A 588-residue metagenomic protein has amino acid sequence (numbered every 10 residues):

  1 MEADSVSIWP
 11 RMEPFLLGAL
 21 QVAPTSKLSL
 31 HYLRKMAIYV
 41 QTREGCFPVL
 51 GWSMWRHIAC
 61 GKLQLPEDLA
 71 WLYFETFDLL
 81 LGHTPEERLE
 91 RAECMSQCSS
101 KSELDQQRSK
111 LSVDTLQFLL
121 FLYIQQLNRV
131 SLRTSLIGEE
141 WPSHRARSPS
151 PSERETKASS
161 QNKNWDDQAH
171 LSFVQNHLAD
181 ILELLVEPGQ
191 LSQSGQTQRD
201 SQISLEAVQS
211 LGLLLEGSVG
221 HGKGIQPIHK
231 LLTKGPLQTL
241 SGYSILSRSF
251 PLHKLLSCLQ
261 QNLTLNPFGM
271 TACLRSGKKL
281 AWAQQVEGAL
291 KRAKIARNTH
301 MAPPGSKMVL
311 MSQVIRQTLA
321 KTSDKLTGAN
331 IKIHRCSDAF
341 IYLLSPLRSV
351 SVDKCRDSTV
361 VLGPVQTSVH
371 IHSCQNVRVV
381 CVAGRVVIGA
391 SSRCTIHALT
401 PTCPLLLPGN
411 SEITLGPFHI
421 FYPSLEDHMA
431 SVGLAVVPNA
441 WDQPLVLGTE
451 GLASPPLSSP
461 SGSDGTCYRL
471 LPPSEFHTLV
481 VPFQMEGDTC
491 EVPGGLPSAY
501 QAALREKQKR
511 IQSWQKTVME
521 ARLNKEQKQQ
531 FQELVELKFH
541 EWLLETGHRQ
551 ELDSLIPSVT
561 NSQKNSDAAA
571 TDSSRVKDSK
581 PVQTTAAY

Functional and structural regions predicted by a protein language model:
M1-K354, L362, P408-Y588: Charge-rich, low-hydrophobicity low-complexity segments
R316, S358, A398: Functionally constrained cores in energy, signaling, and assembly domains
K325, S349-V352, V369, V387-I388 (+1 more regions): Short, solvent-exposed loop/turn at the beta-strand->alpha-helix junction within individual leucine-rich repeat
A329, S337-A339, R348, R356-S358 (+4 more regions): The right-handed parallel beta-helix/beta-solenoid scaffold, focusing on the short coil/turn and N-cap positions
H334, Y342-L344, D353, V361-G363 (+4 more regions): Feature marks extracellular polysaccharide-active and adherence modules
V379, C394-L407: Leucine-rich solenoid repeat scaffolds
